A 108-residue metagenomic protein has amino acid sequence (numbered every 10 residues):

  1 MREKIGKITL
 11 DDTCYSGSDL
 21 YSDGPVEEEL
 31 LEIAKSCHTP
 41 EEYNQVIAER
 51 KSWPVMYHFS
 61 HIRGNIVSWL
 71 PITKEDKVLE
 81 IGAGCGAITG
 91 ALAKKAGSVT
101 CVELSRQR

Functional and structural regions predicted by a protein language model:
M1-C37: N-terminal auxiliary segments of SAM/dcSAM-dependent transferases
L30-A34, Y43-I47, R108: Class I (Rossmann-like) S-adenosyl-L-methionine-dependent methyltransferase catalytic domain, capturing the SAM-binding
I47-S60: Class I SAM-dependent methyltransferase Rossmann-like catalytic core, especially the SAM/SAH-binding loop
Y57-D76: Conserved alpha-helix/loop element of class I SAM-dependent methyltransferases that forms part of the SAM/SAH-binding
E75-G84: Conserved class I S-adenosyl-L-methionine
C85-A96: Conserved SAM-binding loop of SAM-dependent methyltransferases across substrates and taxa, primarily the Class I
K95-R108: Class I SAM-dependent methyltransferase SAM/SAH-binding core
